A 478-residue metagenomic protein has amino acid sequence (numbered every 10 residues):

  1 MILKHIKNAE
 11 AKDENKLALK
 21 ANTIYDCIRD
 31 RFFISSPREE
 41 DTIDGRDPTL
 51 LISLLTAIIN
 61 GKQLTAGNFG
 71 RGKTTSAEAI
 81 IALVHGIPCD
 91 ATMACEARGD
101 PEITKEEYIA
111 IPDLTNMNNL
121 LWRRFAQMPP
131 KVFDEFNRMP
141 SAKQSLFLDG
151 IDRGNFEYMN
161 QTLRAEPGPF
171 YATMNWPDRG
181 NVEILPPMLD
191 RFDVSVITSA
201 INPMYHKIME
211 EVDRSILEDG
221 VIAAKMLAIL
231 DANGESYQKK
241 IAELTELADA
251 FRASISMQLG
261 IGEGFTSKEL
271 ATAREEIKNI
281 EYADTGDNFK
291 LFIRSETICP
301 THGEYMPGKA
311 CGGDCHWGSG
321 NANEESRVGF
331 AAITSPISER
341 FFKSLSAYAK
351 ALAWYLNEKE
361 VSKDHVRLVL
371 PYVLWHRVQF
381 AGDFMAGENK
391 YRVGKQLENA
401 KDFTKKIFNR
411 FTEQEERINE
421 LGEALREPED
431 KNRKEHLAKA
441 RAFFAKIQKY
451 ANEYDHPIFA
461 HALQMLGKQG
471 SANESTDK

Functional and structural regions predicted by a protein language model:
M1-K16: Interdomain "pre-motor" coupling segment immediately N-terminal to P-loop NTPase/helicase cores
D13-F69: Pre-Walker A (pre-P-loop) alpha-helix and adjacent loop at the N terminus of AAA/AAA+ ATPase modules, a conserved
D44, P48, A223-G382: Basic, amphipathic alpha-helical bundle interface domains used for macromolecular binding and assembly
L51, I58-N60, R71, F125-Q127 (+1 more regions): Short loop/turn elements that form and flank the Walker-type P-loop nucleotide-binding site in RecA-like NTPase cores
L55-G99: Walker A/P-loop
Q63, V84, N116-N119, P130-K143 (+3 more regions): Canonical AAA+ ATPase core
L64, F69-A79, G303-K478: C-terminal engagement/docking regions of AAA+ P-loop ATPases
A97-Q127: Short glycine-rich substrate-engagement loop in P-loop NTPases that contacts/grips substrate
